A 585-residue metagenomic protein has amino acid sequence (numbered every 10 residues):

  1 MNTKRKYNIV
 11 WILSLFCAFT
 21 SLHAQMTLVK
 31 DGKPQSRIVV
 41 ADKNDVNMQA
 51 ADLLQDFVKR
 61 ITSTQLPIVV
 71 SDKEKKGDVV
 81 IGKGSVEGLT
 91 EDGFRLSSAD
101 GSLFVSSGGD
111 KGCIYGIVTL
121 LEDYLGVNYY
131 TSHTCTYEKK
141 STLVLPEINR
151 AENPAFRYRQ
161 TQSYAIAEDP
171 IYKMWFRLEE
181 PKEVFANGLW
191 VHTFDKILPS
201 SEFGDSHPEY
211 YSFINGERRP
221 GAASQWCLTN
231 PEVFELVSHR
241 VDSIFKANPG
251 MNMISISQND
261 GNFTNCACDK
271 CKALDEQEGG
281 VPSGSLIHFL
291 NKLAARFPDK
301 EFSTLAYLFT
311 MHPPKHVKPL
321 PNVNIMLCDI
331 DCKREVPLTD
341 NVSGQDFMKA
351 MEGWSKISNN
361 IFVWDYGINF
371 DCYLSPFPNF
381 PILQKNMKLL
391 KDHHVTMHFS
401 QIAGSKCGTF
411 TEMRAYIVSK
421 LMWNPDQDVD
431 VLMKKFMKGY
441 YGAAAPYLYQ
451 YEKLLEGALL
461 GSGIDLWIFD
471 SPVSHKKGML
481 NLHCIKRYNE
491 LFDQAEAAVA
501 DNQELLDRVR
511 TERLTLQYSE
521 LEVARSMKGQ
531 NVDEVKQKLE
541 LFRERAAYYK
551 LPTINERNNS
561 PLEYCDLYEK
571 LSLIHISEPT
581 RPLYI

Functional and structural regions predicted by a protein language model:
M1-M26: Bacterial Sec-dependent N-terminal signal peptides
D31-Q35, D45-L53, F57-K59, E87-H288 (+4 more regions): Feature activates predominantly on carbohydrate-active enzymes
T64-S71, S132-H133, M253: Surface-exposed patches in mature extracellular/periplasmic domains of secreted proteins
P67-T90: Short, well-ordered secondary-structure micro-motifs within conserved domains or adaptor modules
T136, G408, V429-H575: C-terminal non-catalytic alpha-helical accessory regions
E232-E235, S243, S343-A444, Q450: Structured mid-domain segments that build the active-site/substrate or prosthetic-cofactor binding neighborhood
Y307-D331, S375-N379, C407-R414: Substrate-binding cleft/loops of secretory-pathway carbohydrate-active enzymes
I574-E578, P582-I585: Single conserved hydrophobic/aromatic residue that forms the stacking wall/gate of nucleotide- or nucleobase-binding
